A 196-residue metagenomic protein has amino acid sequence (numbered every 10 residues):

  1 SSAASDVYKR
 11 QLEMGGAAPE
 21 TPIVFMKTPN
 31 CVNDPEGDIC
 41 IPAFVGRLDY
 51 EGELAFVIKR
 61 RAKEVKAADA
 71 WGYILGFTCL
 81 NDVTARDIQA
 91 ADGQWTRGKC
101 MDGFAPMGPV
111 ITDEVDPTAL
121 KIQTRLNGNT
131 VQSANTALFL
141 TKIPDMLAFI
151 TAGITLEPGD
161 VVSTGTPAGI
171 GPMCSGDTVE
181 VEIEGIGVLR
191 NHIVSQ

Functional and structural regions predicted by a protein language model:
S1-Y8: Short, small-residue-biased leader/transition segments that mark boundaries at the very start of proteins
S5, G16-A18, I23, R86-Q196: Catalytic-pocket segment enriched in acidic/His residues
A18-P19, N33-V45: Short acidic (Asp/Glu) patches
F44-L48, K99-M101: Short Gly/Pro-enriched turn/cap motifs at secondary-structure boundaries
G52-L54: Ligand-binding beta-strand-loop-alpha-helix segment within the catalytic cores of soluble metabolic enzymes
K63-F77: N-terminal accessory regions of nucleic-acid-interacting proteins
